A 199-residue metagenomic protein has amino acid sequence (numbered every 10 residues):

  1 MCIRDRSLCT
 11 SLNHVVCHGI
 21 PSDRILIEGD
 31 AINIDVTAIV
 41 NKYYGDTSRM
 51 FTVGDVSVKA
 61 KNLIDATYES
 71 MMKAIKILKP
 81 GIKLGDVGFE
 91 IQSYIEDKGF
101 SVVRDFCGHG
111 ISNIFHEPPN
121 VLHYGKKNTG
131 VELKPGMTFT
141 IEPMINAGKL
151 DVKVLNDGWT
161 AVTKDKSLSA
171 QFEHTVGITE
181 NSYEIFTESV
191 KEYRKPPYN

Functional and structural regions predicted by a protein language model:
M1-N199: Active-site neighborhoods and metal-handling regions in enzymes and metal-associated proteins
